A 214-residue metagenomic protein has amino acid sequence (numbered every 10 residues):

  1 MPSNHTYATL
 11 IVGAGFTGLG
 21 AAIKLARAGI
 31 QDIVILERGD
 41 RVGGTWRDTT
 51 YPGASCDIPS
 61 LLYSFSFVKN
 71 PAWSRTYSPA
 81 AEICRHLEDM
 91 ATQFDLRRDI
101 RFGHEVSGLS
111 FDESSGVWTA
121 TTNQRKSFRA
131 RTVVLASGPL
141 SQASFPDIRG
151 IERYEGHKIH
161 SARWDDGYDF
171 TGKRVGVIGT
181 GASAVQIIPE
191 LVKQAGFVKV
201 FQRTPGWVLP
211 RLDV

Functional and structural regions predicted by a protein language model:
S3-I11, F16, G20-I35, G39-R41 (+2 more regions): Rossmann-like dinucleotide-binding core of oxidoreductases
H5-T6, Q31, R41, D48-T49 (+3 more regions): FAD-dinucleotide binding site
F16, W46-R47, W73, E105-A120 (+4 more regions): Tryptophan-centric aromatic hotspots in well-structured domains and transmembrane helices
A26, R47, T92: Short polybasic/polar patches that bind polyanions
R47-H86, P205-V214: Glycine-rich active-site loop/strand segments that organize a redox cofactor
D48, D95-R101, F197-V200: A short alpha-helix-loop-beta-strand transition element characteristic of N-terminal alpha/beta dinucleotide-binding
L62, I100-R101, G156-I159: Conserved beta-strand scaffold positions in the cores of enzyme catalytic domains, especially in NTP/NDP-utilizing
R75-S141: Feature captures the FAD/FMN-dependent oxidoreductase FAD-binding
